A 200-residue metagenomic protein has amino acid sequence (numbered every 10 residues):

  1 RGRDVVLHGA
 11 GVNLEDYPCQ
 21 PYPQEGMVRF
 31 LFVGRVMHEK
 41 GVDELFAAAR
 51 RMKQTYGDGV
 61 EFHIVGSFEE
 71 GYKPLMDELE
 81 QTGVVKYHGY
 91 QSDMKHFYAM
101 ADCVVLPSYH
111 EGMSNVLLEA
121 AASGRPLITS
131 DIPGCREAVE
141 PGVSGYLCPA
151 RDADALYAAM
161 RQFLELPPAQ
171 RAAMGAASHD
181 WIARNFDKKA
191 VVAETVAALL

Functional and structural regions predicted by a protein language model:
R1-P18: Donor nucleotide-sugar binding/catalytic pocket of nucleotide-sugar-dependent glycosyltransferases
V28, F32-R51, D154: A conserved mid-protein helix/loop that constitutes part of the nucleotide-sugar donor-binding site
R51-Q54, E61-H88: Short, structured helix-loop element that forms part of the nucleotide-activated donor/catalytic region
Y90, Y109: Aromatic "clamp/platform" in nucleotide-sugar-dependent glycosyltransferases that forms part of the donor/acceptor
V104-V105, A120: A short hydrophobic beta-strand element within the catalytic core of glycosyltransferases that build diverse glycans
P126-T129, V139: Short hydrophobic beta-strand element within catalytic cores of glycosyltransferases and related nucleotide-activated
P141-G142, Y146-A153, Q162-P168: Conserved acidic donor-binding segment of nucleotide-sugar-dependent glycosyltransferases
A169-R184, V191-E194: A short, well-ordered alpha-helix in the C-terminal region of glycosyltransferases
